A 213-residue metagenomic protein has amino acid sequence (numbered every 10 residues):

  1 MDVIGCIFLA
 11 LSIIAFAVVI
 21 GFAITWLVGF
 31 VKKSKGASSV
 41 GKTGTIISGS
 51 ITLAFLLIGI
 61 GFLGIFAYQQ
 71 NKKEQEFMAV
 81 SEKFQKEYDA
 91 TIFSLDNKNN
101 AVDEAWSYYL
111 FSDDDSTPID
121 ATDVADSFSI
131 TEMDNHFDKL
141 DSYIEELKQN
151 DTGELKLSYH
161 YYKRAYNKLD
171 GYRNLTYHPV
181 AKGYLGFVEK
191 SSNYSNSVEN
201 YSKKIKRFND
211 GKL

Functional and structural regions predicted by a protein language model:
M1-K33: Membrane-embedded alpha-helical segments of integral membrane proteins
V3-I7, A37-V40, G44, L155: Membrane-interfacial loop-to-transmembrane-helix junctions in polytopic alpha-helical membrane proteins
S12, V19, T45, T52 (+2 more regions): Heptad-repeat amphipathic alpha-helical coiled-coil interaction surface used for oligomerization/assembly
I24-I51: Amphipathic, cytosolic membrane-interfacial segments at TM-TM junctions
V28-K33, G59-A79: Transmembrane signal-anchor/signal-peptide helices with a preference for the extracytoplasmic
S48-L63: Hydrophobic membrane-insertion alpha-helices, especially the h-region of bacterial N-terminal signal peptides
F77-S127, Y161-L213: C-terminal amphipathic alpha-helix
A121-K163, D210-L213: Short, solvent-exposed, charged loop/turn and helix-capping segments that join or cap alpha-helices on peripheral
